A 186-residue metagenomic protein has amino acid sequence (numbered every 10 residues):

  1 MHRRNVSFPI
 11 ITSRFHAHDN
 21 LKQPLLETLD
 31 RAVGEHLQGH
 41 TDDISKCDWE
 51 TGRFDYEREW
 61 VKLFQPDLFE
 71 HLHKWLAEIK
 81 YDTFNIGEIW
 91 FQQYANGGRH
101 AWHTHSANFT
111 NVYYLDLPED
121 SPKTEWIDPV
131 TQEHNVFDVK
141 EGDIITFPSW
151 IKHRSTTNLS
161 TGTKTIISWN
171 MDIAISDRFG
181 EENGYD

Functional and structural regions predicted by a protein language model:
M1-I79, R99: Non-heme Fe(II)/2-oxoglutarate
R3-F8, D82-F84, E119, S160: A generic structural signal for short, non-catalytic loop/turn and secondary-structure boundary residues
F84-T156, T163-I166, A174-Y185: Catalytic core of non-heme Fe(II) oxygenases with the double-stranded beta-helix
